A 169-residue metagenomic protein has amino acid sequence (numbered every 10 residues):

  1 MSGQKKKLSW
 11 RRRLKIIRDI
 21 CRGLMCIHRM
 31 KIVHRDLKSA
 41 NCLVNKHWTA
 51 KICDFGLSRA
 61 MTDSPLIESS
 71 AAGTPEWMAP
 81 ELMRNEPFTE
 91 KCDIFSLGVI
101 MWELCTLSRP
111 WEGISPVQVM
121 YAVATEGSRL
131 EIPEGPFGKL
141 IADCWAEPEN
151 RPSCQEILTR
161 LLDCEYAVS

Functional and structural regions predicted by a protein language model:
R22-I32: Protein kinase catalytic-loop region centered on the HRD/HxD motif
E68-E81: Conserved activation segment of eukaryotic-like protein kinases, specifically the C-terminal portion of the activation
D93: Conserved catalytic-loop aspartate of Hanks-type protein kinases
T106-P110: Structural helix C-cap motif within protein kinase domains
E147-S169: Terminal C-lobe "cap" of eukaryotic-type protein kinase domains
